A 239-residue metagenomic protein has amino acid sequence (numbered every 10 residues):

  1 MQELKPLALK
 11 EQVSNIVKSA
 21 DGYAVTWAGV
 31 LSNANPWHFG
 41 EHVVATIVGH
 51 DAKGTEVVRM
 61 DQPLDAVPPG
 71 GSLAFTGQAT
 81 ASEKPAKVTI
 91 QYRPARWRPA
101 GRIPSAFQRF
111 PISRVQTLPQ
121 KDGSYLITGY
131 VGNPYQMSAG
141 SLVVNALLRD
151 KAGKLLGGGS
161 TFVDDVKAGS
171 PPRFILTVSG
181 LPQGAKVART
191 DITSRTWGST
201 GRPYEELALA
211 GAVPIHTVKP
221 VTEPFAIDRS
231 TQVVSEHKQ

Functional and structural regions predicted by a protein language model:
M1, A74, A79-Q120, G180-Q239: Terminal connector regions
M1-E56, G129: Ordered, small/hydrophobic-rich secondary-structure cores
L7-L9, G40-H42, H50-D61, R109-P111 (+1 more regions): Short beta-strand and strand-turn-strand segments in soluble, beta-rich domains
A20-P36, W97-G159, H237-K238: Surface-exposed interaction/gating patches
T26-V30, V44-T46, A74-T76, T89 (+4 more regions): Beta-strand secondary-structure signal
L31-N35, I47-K53, A81, P94-R96 (+4 more regions): Beta-strand elements of well-folded, non-transmembrane domains
V43-I47, P63, Q78-A79, Y92-P94 (+4 more regions): A mature extracytoplasmic/lumenal domain signature
T55-E83, L156-Q183: Intrinsically disordered, low-complexity Pro/Gly/Ser/Thr-rich segments with frequent PxxP/GP/PP motifs and embedded
